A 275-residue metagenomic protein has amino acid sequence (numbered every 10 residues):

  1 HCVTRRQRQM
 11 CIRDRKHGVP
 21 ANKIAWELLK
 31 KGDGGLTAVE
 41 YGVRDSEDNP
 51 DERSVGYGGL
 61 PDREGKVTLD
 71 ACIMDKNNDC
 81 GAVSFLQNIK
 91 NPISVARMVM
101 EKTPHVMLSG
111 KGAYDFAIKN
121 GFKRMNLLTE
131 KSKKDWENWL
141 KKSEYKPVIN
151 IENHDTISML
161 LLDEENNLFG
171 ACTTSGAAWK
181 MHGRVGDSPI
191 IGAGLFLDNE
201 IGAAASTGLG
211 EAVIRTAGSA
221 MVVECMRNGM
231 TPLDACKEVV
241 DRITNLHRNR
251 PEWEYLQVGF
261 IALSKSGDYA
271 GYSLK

Functional and structural regions predicted by a protein language model:
H1-R8, I12: Single conserved hydrophobic/aromatic residue that forms the stacking wall/gate of nucleotide- or nucleobase-binding
N22-L29, A220-M221, M226: Alpha-helical support elements that line or immediately flank enzyme active sites and cofactor-binding pockets
L28-R63, N166: Glycine-rich N-terminal segment of FAD-binding domains in flavoprotein oxidoreductases, spanning the beta-loop-helix
S54-Y57, E64-H154, A220-M221, R227-K275: C-terminal binding/interaction regions
L69-D75, F85, L161, P189-F196: Short beta-strand elements
S143-M181, D187: Internal active-site segments that recognize and position negatively charged phosphoryl groups and nucleotide moieties
T174-M226: Conserved mixed alpha/beta catalytic, RNA-binding, or beta-rich assembly cores of soluble enzyme, regulatory
